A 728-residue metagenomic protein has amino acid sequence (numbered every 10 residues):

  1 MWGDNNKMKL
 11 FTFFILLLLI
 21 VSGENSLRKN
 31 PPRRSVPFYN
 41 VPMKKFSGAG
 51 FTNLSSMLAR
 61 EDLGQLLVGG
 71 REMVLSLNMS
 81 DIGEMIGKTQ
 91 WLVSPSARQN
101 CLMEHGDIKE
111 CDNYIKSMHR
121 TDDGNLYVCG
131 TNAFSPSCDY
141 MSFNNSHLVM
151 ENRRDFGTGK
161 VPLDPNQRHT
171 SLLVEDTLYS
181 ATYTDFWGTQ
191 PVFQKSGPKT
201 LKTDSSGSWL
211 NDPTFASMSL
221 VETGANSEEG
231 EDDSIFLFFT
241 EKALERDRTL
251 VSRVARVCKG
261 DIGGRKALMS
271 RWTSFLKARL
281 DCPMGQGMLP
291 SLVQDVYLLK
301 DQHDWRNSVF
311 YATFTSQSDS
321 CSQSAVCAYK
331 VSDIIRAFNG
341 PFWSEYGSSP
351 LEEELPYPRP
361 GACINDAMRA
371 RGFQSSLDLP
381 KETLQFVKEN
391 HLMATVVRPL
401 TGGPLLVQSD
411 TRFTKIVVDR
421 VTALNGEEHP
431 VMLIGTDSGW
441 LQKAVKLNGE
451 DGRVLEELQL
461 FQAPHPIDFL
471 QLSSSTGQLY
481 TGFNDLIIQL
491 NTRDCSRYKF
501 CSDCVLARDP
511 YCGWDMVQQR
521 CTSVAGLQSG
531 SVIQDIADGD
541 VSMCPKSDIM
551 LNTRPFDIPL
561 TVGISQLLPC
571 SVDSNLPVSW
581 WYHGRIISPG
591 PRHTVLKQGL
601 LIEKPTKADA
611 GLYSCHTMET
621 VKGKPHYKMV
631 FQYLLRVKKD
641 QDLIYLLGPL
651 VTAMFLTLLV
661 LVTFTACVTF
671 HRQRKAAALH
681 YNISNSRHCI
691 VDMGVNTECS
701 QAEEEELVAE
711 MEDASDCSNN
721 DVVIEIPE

Functional and structural regions predicted by a protein language model:
W2, K7-G477, T481-Q489, C501-D503 (+3 more regions): Disulfide-stabilized extracellular ectodomains of secreted/luminal proteins, especially beta-rich
D122, W305-R306, T561-S565, V595 (+1 more regions): Solvent-exposed loop/turn motifs of extracellular immunoglobulin-like beta-sandwich domains
I416, Q566-S574, V578-R585, D609-T620: Structural signature of extracellular immunoglobulin-like
D451-E457, P577-E603, A608: Immunoglobulin-superfamily Ig-like beta-sandwich domains in protein ectodomains
P555-L560, L567: Short beta-strand segments of immunoglobulin-like
L612-K639: Extracellular/luminal immunoglobulin-like beta-sandwich modules
D640-G648, H671-E728: Cytosolic C-terminal tails of single-pass type I membrane
G648-K675: Single-pass type I membrane-protein transmembrane alpha-helix
